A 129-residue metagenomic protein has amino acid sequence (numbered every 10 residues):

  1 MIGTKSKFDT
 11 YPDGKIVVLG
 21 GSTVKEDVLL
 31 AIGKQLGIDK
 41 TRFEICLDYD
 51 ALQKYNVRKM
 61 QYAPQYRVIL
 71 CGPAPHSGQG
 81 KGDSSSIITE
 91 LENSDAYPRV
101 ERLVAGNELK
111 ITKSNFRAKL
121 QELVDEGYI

Functional and structural regions predicted by a protein language model:
I2-S6: N-terminal targeting/trafficking signals and adjacent low-complexity tails
K7-V57: Redox- and metal-dependent alpha/beta enzyme cores, enriched for Fe-S-associated oxidoreductases and cofactor-handling
S22-E26, D50-L52, G72-Q79, N107-K110: Short acidic, S/G/P-rich loop/turn micro-motifs used as interaction or catalytic elements
L29-K34, K81-N93: Short, aromatic/basic amphipathic alpha-helical patches
D50-R58, K110-R117: Structural motif
Y62-P64: Alpha-helix C-terminal capping/helix-to-coil transition sites in glycosyltransferase folds
Y66-I88: Extended, charge-rich low-complexity interaction segments
S86-I129: Ser/Thr/Gly-rich flexible loops in soluble cytosolic domains mediating phosphotransfer, phosphorylation
